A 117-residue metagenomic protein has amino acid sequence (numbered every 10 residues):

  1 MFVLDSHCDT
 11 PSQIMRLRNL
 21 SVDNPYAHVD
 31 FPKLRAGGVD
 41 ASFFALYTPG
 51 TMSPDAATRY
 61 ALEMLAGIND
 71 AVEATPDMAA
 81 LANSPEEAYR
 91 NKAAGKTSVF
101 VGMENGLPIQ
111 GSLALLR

Functional and structural regions predicted by a protein language model:
M1-R117: N-terminal hydrophobic targeting/anchoring segments and the immediately downstream early-domain regions of hydrolases
